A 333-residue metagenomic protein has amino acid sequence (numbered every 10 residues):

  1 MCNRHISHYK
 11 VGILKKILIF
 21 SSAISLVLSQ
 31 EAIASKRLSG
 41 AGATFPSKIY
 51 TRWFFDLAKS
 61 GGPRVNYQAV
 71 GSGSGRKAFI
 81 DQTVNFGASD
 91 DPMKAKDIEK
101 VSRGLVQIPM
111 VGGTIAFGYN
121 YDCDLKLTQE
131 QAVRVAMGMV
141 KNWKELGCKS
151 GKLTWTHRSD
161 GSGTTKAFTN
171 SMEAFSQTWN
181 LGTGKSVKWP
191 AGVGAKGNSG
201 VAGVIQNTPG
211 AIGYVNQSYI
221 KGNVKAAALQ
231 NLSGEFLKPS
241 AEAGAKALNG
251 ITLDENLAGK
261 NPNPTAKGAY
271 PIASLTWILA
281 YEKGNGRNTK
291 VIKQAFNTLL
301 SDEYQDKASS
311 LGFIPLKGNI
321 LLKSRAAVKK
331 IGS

Functional and structural regions predicted by a protein language model:
M1-L14: N-terminal secretory signal peptides that target proteins for export/translocation
I6-Y9, E31, N263: Generic low-complexity segments that are intrinsically disordered, proline-rich and/or Lys/Arg-biased
G12, L26-L28, G61, A132: Generic low-polarity alpha-helical segments
K15-L18, K317: Generic alpha-helix initiation/capping and coil-helix boundary signal
I19-V27: Bacterial N-terminal signal peptides
L28-A34: Sec/Tat signal peptide C-region and signal peptidase I cleavage site
A34-S333: Flexible loop/hinge segments at secondary-structure junctions
